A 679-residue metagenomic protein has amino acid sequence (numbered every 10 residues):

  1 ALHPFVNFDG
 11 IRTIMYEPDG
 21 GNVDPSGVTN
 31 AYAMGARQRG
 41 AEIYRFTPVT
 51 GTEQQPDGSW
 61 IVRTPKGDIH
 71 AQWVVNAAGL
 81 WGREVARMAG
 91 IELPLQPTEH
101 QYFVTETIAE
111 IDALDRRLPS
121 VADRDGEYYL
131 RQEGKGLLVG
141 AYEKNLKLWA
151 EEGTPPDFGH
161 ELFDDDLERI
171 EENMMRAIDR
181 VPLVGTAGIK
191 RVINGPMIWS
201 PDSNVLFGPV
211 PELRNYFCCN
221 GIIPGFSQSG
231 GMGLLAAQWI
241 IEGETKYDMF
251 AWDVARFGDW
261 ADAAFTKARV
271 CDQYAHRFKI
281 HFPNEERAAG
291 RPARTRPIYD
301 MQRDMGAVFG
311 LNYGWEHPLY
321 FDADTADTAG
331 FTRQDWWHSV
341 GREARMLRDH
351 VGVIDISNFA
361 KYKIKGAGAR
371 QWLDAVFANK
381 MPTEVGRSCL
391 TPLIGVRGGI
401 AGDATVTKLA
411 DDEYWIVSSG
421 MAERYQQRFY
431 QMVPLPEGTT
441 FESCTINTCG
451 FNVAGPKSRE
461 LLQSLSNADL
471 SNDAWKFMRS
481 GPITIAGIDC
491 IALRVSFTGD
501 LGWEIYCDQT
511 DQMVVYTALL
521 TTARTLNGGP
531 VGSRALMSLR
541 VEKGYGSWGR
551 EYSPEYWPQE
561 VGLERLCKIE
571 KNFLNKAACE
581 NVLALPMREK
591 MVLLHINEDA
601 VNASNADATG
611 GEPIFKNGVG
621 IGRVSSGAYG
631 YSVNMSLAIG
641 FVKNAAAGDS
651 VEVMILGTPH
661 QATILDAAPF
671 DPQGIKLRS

Functional and structural regions predicted by a protein language model:
A1, F8, E92-L95, K246-D248 (+1 more regions): A short alpha-helix-loop-beta-strand transition element characteristic of N-terminal alpha/beta dinucleotide-binding
A1-R45, T50-R63, G134, E244: Flavin (FAD/FMN) cofactor-binding and adjacent substrate-gating region of FAD-dependent oxidoreductase domains
E42-Y44, A187-K190, T440-C444, V531: General small-molecule cofactor/ligand-binding pocket signal
V49-T52, L130, F207, V406 (+2 more regions): A structural signal for short hydrophobic beta-strand segments in well-ordered beta-sheet cores
G51-D164, E172-R180, D262-E286, G290 (+2 more regions): Flavin-dependent oxidoreductases
L93-P97, L118-A122, Y128-Y129, G188 (+4 more regions): Short Gly/Pro-enriched turn/cap motifs at secondary-structure boundaries
D125, G134, P156-R294: C-terminal catalytic lobe of FAD-dependent flavoproteins
Y247-S679: Glycine/proline-enriched, intrinsically flexible loops and inter-domain linkers
